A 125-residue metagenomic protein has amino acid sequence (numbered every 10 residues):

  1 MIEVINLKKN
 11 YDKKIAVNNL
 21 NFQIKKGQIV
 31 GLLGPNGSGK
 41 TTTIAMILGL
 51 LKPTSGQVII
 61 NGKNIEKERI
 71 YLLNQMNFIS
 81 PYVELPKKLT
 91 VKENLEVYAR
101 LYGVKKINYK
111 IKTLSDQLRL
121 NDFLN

Functional and structural regions predicted by a protein language model:
I2, K9-N125: ABC transporter nucleotide-binding domains
